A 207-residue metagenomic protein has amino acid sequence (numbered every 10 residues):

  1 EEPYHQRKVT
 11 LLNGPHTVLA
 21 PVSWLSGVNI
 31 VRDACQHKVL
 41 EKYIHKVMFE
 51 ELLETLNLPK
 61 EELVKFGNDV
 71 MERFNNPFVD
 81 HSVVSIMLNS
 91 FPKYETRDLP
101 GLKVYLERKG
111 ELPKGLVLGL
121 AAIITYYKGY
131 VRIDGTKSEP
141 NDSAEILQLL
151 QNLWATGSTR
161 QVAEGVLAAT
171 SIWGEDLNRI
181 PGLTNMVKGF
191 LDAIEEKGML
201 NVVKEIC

Functional and structural regions predicted by a protein language model:
E1-C207: Non-transmembrane, aqueous-exposed alpha-helical and coiled segments at domain scale
